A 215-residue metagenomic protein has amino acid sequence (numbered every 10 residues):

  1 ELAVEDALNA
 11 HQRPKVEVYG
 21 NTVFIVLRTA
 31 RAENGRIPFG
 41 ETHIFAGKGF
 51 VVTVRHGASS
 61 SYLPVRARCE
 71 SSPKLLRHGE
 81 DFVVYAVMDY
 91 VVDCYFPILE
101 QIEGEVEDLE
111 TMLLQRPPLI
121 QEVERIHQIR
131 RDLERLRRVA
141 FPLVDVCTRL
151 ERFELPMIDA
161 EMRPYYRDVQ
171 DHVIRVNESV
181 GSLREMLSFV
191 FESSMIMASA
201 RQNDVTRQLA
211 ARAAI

Functional and structural regions predicted by a protein language model:
E1-D81: Divalent-cation
A3-E5, I102, L183: Residue-level detector of family-conserved "landmark" positions at structurally sensitive sites
G49, V91, E100, E107-I215: Membrane-associated alpha-helical segments
A67-E70, K74, H78, F82 (+3 more regions): Short flexible/disordered coil segments
P73-V91, Y95, I158-Y165, V169: Long, non-coiled-coil amphipathic alpha-helical linker/lever segments that couple catalytic cores to other domains
